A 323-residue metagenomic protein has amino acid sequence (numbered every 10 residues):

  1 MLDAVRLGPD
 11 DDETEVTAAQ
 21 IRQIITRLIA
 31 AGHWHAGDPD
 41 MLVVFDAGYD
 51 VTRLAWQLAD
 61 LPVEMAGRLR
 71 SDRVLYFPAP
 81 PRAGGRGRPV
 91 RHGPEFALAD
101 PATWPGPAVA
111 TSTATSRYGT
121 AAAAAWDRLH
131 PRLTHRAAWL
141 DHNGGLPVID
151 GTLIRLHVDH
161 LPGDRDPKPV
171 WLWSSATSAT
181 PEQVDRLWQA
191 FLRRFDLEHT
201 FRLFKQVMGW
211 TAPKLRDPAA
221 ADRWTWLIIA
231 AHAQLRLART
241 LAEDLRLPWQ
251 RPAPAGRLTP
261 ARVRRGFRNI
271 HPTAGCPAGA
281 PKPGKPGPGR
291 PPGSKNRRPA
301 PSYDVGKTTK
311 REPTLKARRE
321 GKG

Functional and structural regions predicted by a protein language model:
M1-G323: Single, function-defining residue in the core of a domain
